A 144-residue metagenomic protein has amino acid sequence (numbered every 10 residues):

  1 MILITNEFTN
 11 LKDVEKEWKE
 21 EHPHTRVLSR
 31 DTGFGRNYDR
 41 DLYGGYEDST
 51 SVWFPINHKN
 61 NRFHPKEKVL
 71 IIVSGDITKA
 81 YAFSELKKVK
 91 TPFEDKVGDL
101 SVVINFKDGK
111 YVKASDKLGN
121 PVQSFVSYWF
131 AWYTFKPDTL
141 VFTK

Functional and structural regions predicted by a protein language model:
M1-K144: Mid-to-C-terminal functional-domain signal that highlights helix-capping/loop sites within ligand-binding modules
